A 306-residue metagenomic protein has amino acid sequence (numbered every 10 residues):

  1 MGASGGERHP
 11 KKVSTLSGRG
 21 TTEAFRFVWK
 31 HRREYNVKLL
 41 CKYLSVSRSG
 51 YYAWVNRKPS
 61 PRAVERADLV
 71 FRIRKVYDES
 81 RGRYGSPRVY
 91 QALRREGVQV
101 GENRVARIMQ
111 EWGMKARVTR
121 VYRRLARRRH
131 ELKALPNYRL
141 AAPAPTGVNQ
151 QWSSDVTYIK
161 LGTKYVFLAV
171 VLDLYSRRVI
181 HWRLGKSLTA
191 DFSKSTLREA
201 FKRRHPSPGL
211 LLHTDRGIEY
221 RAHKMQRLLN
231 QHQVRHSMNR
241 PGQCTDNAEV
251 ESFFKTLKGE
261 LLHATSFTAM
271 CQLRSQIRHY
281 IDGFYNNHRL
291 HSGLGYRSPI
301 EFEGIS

Functional and structural regions predicted by a protein language model:
M1-S306: Charged DNA-binding/catalytic regions of mobile-element recombinases
